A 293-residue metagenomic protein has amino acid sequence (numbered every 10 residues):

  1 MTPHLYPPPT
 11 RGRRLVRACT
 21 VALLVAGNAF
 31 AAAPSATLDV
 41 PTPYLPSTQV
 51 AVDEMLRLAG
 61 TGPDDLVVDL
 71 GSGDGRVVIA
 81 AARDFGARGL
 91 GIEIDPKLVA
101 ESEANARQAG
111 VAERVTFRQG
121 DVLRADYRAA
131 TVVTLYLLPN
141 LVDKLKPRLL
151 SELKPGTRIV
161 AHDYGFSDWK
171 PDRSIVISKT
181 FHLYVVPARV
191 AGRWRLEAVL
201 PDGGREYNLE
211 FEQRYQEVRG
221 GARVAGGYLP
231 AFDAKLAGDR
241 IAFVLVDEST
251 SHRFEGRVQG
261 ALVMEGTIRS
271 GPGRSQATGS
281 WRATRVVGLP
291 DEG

Functional and structural regions predicted by a protein language model:
F30-D65: S-adenosyl-L-methionine
P63-G73: Conserved class I S-adenosyl-L-methionine
G75-I79: Glycine-rich SAM-binding Motif I of class I
R88-E93: Conserved SAM-binding motif I beta-strand of class I
P96-A129: S-adenosyl-L-methionine
Y127-L145: A short SAM/SAH-binding and catalytic strip from SAM-dependent methyltransferases
V142-A191: C-terminal substrate-binding/active-site "lid" region of AdoMet-derived donor-dependent transferases
G192-G288, E292: Central antiparallel beta-sheet cores of small beta-barrel/beta-sandwich binding domains
